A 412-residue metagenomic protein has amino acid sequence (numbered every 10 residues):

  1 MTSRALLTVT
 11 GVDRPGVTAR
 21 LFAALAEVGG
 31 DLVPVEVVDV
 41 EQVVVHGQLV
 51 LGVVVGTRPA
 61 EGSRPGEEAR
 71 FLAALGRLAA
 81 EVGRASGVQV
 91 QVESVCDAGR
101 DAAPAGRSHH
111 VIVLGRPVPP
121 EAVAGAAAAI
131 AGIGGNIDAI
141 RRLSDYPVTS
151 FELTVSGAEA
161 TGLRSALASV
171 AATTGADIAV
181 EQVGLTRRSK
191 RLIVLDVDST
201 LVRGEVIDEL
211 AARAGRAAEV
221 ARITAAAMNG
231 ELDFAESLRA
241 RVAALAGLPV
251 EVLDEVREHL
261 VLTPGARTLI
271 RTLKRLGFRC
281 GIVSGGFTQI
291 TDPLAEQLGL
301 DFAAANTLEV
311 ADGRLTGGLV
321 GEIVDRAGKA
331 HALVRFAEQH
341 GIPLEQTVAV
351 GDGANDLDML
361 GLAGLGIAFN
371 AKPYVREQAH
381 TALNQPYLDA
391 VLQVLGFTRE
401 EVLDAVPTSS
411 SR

Functional and structural regions predicted by a protein language model:
M1-K190: A conserved regulatory-domain signal marking ACT and ACT-like small-molecule sensing domains and adjacent regulatory
V12, G16, R20, G66 (+11 more regions): Conserved active-site and cofactor/substrate-binding residues in soluble primary-metabolism enzymes
G157, D198, R267: Active-site pocket-lining segments that scaffold enzyme catalytic pockets across diverse folds
K190-I207, D352-N355, L360: Asp-based phosphoryl-transfer active-site loop
D196-D198, N229, D312: Residue-level recognition of short loop/turn positions
E209-T272: A metal-dependent, Asp-based hydrolase signature
G247-L365, F369-R412: C-terminal cap/substrate-recognition subdomain and adjoining C-terminal extension of metal-dependent phosphatase-like
